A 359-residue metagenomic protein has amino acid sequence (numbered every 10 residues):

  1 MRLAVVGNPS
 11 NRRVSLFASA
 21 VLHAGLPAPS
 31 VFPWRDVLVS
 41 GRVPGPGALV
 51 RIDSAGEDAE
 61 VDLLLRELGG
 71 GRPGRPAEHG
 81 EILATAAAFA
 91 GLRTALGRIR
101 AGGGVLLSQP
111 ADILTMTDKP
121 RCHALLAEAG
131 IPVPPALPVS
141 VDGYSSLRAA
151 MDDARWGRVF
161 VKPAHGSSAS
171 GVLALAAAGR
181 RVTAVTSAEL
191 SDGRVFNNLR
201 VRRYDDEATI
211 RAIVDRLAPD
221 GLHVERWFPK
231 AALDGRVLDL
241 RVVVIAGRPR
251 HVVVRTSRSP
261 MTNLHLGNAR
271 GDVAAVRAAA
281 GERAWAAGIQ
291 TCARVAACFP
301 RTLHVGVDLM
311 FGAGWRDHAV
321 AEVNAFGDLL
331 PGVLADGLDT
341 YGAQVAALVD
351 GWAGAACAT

Functional and structural regions predicted by a protein language model:
M1-A4: Extreme N-terminal starter segment of soluble prokaryotic enzymes
N8-A20, A24-V141, S145-A149: Conserved N-proximal alpha/beta basic substrate-recognition cap immediately N-terminal to, or forming the N-lobe
S10-N11, H165-S168, P229-A231, P249 (+2 more regions): Short, solvent-exposed loop/turn segments at secondary-structure junctions
G97-L222: Active-site nucleotide/adenylate-binding loops and adjacent lid/helix of ATP-dependent enzymes
V159, R250-H251, A319-E322: Protein kinase-like catalytic core scaffold
F160, V243, M310-G312: Conserved protein-kinase catalytic-loop segment immediately C-terminal to the catalytic Asp of the HRD motif
A178-R294, V333-L338: ATP-dependent carboxylate/phosphate-activation module, predominantly the ATP-grasp catalytic core and closely related
L264-H304, F311-T359: C-terminal active-site "lid" helix and adjoining low-complexity regulatory extension at the edge of ATP-using catalytic
